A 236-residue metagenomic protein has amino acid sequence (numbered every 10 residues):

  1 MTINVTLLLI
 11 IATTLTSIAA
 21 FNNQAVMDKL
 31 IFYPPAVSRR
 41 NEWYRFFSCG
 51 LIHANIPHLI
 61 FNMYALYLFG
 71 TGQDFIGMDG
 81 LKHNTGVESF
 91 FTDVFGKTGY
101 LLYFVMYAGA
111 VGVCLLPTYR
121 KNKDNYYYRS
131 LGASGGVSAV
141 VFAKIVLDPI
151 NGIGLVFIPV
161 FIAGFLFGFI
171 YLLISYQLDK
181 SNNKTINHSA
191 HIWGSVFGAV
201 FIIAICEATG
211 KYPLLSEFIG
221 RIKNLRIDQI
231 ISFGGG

Functional and structural regions predicted by a protein language model:
M1-G236: A detector for small-residue-rich transmembrane helices and their helix-helix packing motifs
